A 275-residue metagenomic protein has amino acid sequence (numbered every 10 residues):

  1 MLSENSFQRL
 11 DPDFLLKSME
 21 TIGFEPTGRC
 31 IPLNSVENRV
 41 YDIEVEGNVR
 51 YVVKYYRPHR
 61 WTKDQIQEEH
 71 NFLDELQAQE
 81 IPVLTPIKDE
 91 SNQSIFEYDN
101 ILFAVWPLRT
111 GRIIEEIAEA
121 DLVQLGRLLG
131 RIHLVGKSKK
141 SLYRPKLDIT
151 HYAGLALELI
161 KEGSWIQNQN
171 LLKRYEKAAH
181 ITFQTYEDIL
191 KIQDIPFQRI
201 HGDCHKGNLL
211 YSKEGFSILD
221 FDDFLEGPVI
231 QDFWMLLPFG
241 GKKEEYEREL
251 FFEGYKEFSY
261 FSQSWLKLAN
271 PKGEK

Functional and structural regions predicted by a protein language model:
M1-K88, K213-G215: Conserved NTP-binding catalytic cores of kinases and kinase-like/nucleotidyltransferase enzymes across multiple kinase
E20-T27, I181-Q193: Short Pro/Gly-enriched beta-strand edge/turn motifs at strand-loop
E37-V53, P86, Q184-F233: Active-site acidic catalytic loop and adjacent metal/ATP-binding pocket of ATP-dependent phosphoryl transfer enzymes
V45-S141: ATP-binding pocket architecture of kinase catalytic cores
P58, G111, F216, F224-E226 (+1 more regions): Activation segment
E116-L172, F197: A cross-family kinase active-site recognition segment
V229-Y260, K275: Active-site activation/catalytic loop segments of kinase-like enzymes and analogous catalytic loops in related
F261-P271: All-alpha amphipathic helical-bundle segments outside canonical DNA-binding/catalytic cores that form hydrophobic
